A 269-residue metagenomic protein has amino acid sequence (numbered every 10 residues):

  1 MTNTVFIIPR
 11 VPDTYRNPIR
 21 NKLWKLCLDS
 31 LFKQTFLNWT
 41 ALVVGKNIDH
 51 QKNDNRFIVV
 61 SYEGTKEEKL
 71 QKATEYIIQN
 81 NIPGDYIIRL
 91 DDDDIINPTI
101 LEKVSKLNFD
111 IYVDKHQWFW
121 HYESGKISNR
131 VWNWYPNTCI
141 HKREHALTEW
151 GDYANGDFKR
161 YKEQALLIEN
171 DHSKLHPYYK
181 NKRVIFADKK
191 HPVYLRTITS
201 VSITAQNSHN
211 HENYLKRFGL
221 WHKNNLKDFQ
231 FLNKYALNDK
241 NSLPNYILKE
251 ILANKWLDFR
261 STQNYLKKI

Functional and structural regions predicted by a protein language model:
T2-I8, S30-L31, W39-V43: Hydrophobic targeting segments
P12-K22, D152-L167: Short, flexible/disordered intra-domain loops and linkers
N21-N38: Short, acidic, metal-binding catalytic loop of nucleotide-sugar glycosyltransferases
G45-K46, D91: Acidic ATP/Mg2+-coordinating residue in the GHKL
K46-G84: Active-site-proximal specificity loops/subdomain of glycosyltransferases
P83-I95: Short beta-strand-to-loop acidic/aromatic patch adjacent to the donor-nucleotide binding site
L90, N97-Q164: Conserved catalytic core of nucleotide-sugar-dependent glycosyltransferases
N155-I269: C-terminal catalytic/acceptor-binding lobe
